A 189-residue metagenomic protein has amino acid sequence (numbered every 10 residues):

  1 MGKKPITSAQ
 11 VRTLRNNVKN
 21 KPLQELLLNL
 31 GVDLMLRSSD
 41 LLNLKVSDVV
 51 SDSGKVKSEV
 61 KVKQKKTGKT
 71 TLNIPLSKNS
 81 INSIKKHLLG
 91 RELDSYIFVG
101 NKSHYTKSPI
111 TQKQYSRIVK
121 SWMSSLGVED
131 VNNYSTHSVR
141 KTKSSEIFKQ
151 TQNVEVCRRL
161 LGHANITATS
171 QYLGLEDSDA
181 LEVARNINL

Functional and structural regions predicted by a protein language model:
M1-L189: Conserved catalytic core of the tyrosine transesterase superfamily
